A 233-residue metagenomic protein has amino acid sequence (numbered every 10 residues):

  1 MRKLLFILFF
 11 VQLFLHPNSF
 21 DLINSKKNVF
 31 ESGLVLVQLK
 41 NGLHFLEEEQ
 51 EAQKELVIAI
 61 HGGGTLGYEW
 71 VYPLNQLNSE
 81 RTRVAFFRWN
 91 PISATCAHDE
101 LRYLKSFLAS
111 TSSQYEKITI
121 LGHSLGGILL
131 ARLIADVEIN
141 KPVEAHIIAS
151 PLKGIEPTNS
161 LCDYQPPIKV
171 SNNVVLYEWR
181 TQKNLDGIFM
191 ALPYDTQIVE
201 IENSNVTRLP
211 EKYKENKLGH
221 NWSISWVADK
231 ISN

Functional and structural regions predicted by a protein language model:
K3-L13: Sec-dependent N-terminal signal peptides
V11-H16, R132: Short hydrophobic alpha-helical membrane-anchoring segments
H16, T65, G127, I224: Alpha-helical and His/Cys-centered functional microenvironments
N18-E116: Active-site catalytic motif of lipid deacylating hydrolases and related acyltransferases
V57, Y68, V84-D186: Serine-dependent carboxylesterase/thioesterase catalytic core of lipase-like alpha/beta-hydrolase/SGNH enzymes
L74-L77, V137-E138, C162-Q165, D195-Q197: Glycine-rich, phosphate-binding/catalytic loops in enzymes
Y164-N233: C-terminal catalytic-base region of ester-bond hydrolases, centering on the histidine of the charge-relay
